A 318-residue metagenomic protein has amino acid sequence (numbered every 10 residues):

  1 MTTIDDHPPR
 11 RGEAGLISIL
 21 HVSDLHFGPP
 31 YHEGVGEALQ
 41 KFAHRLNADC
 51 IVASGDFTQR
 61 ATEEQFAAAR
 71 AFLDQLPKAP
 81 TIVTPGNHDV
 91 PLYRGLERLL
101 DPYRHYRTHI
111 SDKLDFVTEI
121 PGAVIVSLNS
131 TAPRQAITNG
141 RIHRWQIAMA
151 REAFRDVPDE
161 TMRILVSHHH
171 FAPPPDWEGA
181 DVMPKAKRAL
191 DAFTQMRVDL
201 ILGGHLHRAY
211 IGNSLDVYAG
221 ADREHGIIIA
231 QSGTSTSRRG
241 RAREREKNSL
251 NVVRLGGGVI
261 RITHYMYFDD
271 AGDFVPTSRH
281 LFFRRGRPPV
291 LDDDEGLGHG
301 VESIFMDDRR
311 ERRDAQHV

Functional and structural regions predicted by a protein language model:
M1-Q75, Y93, M149: N-terminal active-site segment of His-dependent metallophosphoesterases
M1-T3, R254-V318: A short C-terminal boundary segment appended to hydrolase-like catalytic domains
R10-L20, V117-S127, R155-M162, E224-I227 (+1 more regions): Beta-strand-turn-beta hairpins that frame and shape the catalytic cleft of phosphate-ester-processing enzymes
V22-S23, C50-D56, T81-N87, N129 (+3 more regions): Active-site neighborhood of phospho(di)ester-bond hydrolases with catalytic His/Asp-centered motifs
G28-P30, Q59-E64, A68, P85-G95 (+4 more regions): Active-site environment of divalent metal-dependent phosphoester hydrolases
A67-E152, V157, D191-T194, R223 (+1 more regions): Extended active-site neighborhood of metal-dependent phosphoesterases/phosphodiesterases
F154, D159-P174: Short acidic, glycine-rich surface-loop motifs adjacent to enzyme active sites
E178-G256: Conserved beta-sheet core of the metallophosphoesterase superfamily
